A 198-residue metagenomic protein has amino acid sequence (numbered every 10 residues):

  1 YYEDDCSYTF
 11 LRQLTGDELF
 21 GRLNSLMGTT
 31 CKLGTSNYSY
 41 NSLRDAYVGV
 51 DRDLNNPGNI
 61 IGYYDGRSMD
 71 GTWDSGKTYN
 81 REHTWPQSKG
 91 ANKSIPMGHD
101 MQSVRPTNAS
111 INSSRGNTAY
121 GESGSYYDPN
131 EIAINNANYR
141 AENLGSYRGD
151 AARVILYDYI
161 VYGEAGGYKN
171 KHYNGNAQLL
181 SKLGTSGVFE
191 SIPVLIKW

Functional and structural regions predicted by a protein language model:
Y1-M69: N-terminal module-boundary/linker segments of secreted carbohydrate-active enzymes
G71-W198: Domain-level detector of nuclease and nuclease-like folds in predominantly extracellular/periplasmic contexts
